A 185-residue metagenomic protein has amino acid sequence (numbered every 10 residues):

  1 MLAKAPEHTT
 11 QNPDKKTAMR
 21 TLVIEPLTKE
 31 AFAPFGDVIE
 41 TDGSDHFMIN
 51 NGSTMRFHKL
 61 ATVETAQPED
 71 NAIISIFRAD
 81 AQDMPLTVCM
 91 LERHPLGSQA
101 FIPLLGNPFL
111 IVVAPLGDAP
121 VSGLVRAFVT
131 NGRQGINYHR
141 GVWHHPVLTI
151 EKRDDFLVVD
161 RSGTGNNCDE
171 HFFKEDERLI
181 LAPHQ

Functional and structural regions predicted by a protein language model:
M1-A18: N-terminal amphipathic/basic-hydrophobic helices that include classical n-h-c signal peptides and signal-anchor
T9-N12, G36, H139: Compositionally biased, intrinsically disordered low-complexity regions enriched in proline and serine
A18-A127, E151, D160, T164-Q185: Non-catalytic, conserved peripheral segments adjacent to functional cores
Q99-I102, G135-I136, V147: His/acidic/aromatic-lined binding-pocket segments of jelly-roll/cupin-type domains and related regulatory beta-sandwich
L110-I111, N137, H145, V158: Short hydrophobic/aromatic-rich beta-strand segments that constitute the beta-sheet cores of beta-sandwich/beta-barrel
V129-W143: Conserved metal-binding segment of the jelly-roll/cupin
G141-L157: Ligand-binding loop in jelly-roll beta-barrel domains
